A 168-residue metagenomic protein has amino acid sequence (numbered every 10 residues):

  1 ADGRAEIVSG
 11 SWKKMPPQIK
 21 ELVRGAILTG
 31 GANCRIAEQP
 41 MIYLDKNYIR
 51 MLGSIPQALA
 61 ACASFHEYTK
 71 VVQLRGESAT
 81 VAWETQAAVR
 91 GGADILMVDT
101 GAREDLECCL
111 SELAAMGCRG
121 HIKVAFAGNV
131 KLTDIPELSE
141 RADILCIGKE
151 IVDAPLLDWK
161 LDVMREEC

Functional and structural regions predicted by a protein language model:
A1-A87, G91-I95, E107-C108, E112 (+4 more regions): Acidic/glycine-rich phosphate/pyrophosphate-binding loops and surrounding catalytic core that coordinate Mg2+
T100, G128, K149-E150: Short secondary-structure boundary segments
A114-H121: Short helix-capping segments at alpha-helix termini
I122-T133: Small/polar glycine-rich anion-binding or flexible loop at a beta-alpha turn
L132, E150-D153: A short, acidic, flexible beta-alpha connecting loop/helix-capping segment that sits on the rim of active
K160-E167: Active-site loop ensemble at the mouth of alpha/beta enzyme cores that anchors a bound cofactor
